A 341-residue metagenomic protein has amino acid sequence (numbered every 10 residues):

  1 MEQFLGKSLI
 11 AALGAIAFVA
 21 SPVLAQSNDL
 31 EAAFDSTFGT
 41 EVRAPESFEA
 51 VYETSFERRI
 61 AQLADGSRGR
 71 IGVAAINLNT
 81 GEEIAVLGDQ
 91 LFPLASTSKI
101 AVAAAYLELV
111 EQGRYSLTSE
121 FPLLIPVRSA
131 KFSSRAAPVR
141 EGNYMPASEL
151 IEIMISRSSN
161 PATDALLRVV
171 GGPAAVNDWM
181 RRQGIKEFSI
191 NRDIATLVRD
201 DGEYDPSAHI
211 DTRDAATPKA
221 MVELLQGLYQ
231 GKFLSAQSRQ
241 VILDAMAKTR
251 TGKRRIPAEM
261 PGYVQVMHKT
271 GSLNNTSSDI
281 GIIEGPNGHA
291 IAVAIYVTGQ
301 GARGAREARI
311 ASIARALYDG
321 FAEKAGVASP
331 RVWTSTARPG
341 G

Functional and structural regions predicted by a protein language model:
M1-A11: Bacterial N-terminal signal peptides that target proteins for export
I10-A20: Bacterial N-terminal signal peptides
Q26-R59, L63, R168-V169, P173 (+2 more regions): Structured C-terminal helix/loop/strand segments within mature extracytoplasmic catalytic/sensor domains
S55-G88, I283: A short, well-structured edge-of-sheet supersecondary motif
R70, N143, I151, D164-L225: Mid-domain, small-residue-enriched loop/turn segments at the edges of structured enzyme/sensor domains
L78-N79, L117-R135, V170-G171, I194-V198 (+2 more regions): Acidic helix-start/capping segments at beta-turn-to-alpha-helix junctions
G81, P93-L123, V293: Active-site SXXK
E108-I153: Active-site-proximal loop and beta-strand segments within enzyme catalytic domains
